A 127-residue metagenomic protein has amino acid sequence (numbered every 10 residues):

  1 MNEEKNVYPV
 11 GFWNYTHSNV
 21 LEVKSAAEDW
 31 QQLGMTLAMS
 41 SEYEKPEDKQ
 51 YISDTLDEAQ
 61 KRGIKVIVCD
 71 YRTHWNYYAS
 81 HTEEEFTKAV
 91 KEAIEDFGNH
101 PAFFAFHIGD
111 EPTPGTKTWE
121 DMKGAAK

Functional and structural regions predicted by a protein language model:
M1-K127: Glycan-processing catalytic domains of CAZymes
